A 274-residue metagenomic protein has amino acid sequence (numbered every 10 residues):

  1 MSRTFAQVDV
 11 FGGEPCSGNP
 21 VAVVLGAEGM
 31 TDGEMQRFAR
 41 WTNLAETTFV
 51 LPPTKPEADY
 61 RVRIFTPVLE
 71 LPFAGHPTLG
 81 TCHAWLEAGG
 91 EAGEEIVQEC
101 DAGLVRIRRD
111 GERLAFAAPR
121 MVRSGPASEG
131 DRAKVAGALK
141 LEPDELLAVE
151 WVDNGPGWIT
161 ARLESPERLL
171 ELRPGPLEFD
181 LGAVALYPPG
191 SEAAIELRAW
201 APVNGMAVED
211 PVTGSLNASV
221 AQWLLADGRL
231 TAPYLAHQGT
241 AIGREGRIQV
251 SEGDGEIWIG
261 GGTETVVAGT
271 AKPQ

Functional and structural regions predicted by a protein language model:
M1-F73, L79-Q274: Active-site proximal loop and beta-alpha junction motif in alpha/beta enzyme cores
